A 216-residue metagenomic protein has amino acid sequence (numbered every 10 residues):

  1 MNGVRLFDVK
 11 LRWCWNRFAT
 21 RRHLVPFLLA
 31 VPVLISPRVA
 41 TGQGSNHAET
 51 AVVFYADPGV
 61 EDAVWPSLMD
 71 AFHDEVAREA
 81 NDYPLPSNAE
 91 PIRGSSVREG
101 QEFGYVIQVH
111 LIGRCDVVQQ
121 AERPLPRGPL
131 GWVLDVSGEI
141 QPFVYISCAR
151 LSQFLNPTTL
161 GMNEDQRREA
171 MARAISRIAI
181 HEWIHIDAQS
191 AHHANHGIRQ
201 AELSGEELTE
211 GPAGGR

Functional and structural regions predicted by a protein language model:
M1-T20: N-terminal secretory signal peptides that target proteins for export/translocation
H23-S36: Bacterial N-terminal signal peptides
V33-V39, I186, S190: Short hydrophobic alpha-helical membrane-anchoring segments
A40-G44: Boundary at the C-terminal end of the N-terminal hydrophobic targeting segment
N46-A63, Q153-E164: Acidic/histidine-rich, surface-exposed loop or edge segments in extracytoplasmic proteins
G59-W65, V117-Q120, E207-T209: Short, solvent-exposed loop/turn elements at domain surfaces
P66-W183: Metzincin-family zinc-dependent endopeptidase catalytic domain
A172-R216: The catalytic-center signature of Zn2+-dependent metalloproteases
